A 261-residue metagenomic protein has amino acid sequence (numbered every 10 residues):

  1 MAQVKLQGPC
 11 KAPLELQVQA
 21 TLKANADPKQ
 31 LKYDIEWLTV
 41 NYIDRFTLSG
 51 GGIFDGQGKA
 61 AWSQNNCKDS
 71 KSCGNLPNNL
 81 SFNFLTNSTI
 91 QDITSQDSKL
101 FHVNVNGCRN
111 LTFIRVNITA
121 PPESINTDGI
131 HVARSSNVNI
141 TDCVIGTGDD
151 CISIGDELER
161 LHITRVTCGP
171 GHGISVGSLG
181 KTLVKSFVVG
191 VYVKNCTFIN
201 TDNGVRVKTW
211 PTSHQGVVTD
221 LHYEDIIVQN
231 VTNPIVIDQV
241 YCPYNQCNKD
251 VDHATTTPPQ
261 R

Functional and structural regions predicted by a protein language model:
M1-R261: Extracellular/periplasmic carbohydrate-active domains that bind, remodel, or depolymerize complex polysaccharides
